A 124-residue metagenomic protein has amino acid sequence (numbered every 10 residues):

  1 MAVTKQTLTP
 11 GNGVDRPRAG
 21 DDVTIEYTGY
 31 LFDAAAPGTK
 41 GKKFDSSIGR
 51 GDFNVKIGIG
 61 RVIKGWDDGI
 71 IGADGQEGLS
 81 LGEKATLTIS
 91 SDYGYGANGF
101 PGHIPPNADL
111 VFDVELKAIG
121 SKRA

Functional and structural regions predicted by a protein language model:
M1-A124: Cross-family detector of peptidyl-prolyl cis-trans isomerase
